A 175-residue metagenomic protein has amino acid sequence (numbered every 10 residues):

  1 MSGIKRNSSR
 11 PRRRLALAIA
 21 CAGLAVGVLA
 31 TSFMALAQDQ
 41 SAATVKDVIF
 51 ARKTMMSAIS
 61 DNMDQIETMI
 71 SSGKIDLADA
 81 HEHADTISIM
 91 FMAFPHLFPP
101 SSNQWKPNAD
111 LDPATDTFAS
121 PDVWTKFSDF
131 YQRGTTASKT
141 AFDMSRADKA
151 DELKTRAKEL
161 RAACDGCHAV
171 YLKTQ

Functional and structural regions predicted by a protein language model:
M1-G3, C164: Short, contiguous, well-ordered secondary-structure segments
G3-A25: Bacterial N-terminal signal peptides that target proteins for export
A25, A30-M34: N-terminal signal peptide c-region/cleavage motif recognized by signal peptidases
L36-Q38: Boundary of Sec targeting at the N-terminus
A42, K46-H81, D85-Q175: Sequence context surrounding c-type heme c attachment/ligation sites in exported
